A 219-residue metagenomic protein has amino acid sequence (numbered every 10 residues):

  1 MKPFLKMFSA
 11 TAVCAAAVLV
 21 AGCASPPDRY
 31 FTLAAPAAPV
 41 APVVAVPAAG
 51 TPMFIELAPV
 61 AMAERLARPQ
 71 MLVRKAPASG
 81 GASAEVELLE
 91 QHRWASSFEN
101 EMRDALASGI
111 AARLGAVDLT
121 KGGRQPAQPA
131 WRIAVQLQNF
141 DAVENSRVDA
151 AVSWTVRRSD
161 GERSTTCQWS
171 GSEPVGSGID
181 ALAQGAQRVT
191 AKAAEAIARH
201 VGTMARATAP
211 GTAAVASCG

Functional and structural regions predicted by a protein language model:
M1-C23: Sec-dependent bacterial lipoprotein signal peptides
C23-F98, R206-G219: A structural "domain/chain start" motif
A24-P39, S108, A112-D160: Surface-exposed short loop/turn segments
F54-A61, L72-R74, R132-Q136, D149-T155 (+1 more regions): Soluble periplasmic/extracytoplasmic beta-strand elements of cell-envelope proteins
A82-A95, G161-R199: Short secondary-structure boundary motifs at beta->alpha junctions and helix caps
Q91-R113: Structured, soluble extracytoplasmic/luminal domains of envelope-associated proteins
A107, A111-G115, A198-R206: Sec-exported extracytoplasmic/periplasmic mature domains
